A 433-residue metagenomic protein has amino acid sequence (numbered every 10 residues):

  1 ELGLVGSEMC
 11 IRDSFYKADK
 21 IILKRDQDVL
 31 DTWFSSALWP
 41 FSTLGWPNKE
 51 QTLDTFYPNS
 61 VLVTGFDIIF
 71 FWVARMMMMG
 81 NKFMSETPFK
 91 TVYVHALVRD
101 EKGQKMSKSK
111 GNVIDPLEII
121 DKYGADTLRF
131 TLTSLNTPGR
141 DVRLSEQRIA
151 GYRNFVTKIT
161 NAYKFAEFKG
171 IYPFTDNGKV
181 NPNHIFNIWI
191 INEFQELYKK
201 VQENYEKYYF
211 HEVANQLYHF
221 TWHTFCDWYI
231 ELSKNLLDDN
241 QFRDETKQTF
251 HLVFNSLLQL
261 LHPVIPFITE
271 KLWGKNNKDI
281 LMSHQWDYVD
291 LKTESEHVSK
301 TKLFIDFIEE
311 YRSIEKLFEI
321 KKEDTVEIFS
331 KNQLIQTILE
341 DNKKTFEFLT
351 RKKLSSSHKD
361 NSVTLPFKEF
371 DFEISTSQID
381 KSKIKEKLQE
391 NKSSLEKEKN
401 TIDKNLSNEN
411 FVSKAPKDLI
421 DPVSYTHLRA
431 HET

Functional and structural regions predicted by a protein language model:
E1-G6, I11, H427, E432: Single conserved hydrophobic/aromatic residue that forms the stacking wall/gate of nucleotide- or nucleobase-binding
S7-E8, R12-Y172, I190-S233, L237 (+1 more regions): Structured secondary-structure scaffolds
L23, D100, T133, Y172-Q202 (+1 more regions): Acidic, turn-prone loop/beta-hairpin segments
S85-T91, L128, V142-R143, L261-G274 (+2 more regions): Acidic/polar loop patches that form or flank catalytic/metal-binding clefts of enzymes that bind anionic ligands
Y93-V98, R148-Y152, D176-N181, L217-W222 (+3 more regions): A glycine-rich phosphate-binding loop feature that marks nucleotide/adenosyl-phosphate handling sites
I159, F225, P266, Y311 (+1 more regions): Residue-level signal for inorganic ion chemistry
N215-L217, D244, Q248, K417-S424: Short, charged, amphipathic alpha-helical segments
G274-R429: C-terminal low-complexity, glycine/proline- and small-hydrophobic-enriched intrinsically disordered tails that act as
